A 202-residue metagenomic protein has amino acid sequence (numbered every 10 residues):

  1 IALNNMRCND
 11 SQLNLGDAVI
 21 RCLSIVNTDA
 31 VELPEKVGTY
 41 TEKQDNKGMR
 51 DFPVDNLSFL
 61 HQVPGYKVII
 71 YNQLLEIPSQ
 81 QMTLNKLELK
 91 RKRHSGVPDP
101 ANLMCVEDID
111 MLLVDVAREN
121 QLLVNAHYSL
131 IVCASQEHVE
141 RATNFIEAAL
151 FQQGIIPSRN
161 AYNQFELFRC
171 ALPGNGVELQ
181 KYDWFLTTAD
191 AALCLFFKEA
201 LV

Functional and structural regions predicted by a protein language model:
I1-E199: Extended, folded cores of ATP/NTP-driven motor/assembly subunits in large transport and secretion machines
V202: Glycine-rich phosphate-binding loop of nucleotide-binding enzymes
